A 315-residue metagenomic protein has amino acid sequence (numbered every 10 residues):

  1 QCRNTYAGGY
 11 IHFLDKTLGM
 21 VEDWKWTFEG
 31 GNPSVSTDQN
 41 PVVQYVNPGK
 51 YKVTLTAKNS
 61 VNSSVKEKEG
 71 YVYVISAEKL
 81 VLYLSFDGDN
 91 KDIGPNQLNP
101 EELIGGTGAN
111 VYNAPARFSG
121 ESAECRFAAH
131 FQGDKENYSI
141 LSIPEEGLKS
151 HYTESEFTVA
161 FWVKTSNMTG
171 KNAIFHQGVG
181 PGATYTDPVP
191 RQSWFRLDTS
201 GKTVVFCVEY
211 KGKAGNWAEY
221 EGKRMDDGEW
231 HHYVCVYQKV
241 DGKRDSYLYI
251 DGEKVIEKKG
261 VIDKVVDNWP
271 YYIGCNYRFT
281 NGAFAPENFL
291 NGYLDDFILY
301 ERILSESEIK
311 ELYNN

Functional and structural regions predicted by a protein language model:
Q1-E78: Extracellular/lumenal mature domains of secreted and surface-exposed proteins
D23, S85-P115: Short, tryptophan-glycine- and acidic/Ser/Thr-enriched carbohydrate-recognition patches
I75-V81, K91-P95, Y249, Y293-N315: Extended recognition patches within non-cytosolic domains
L82-F86, D92, V159-S166, Y233-C235 (+2 more regions): Short hydrophobic/aromatic patches on beta-strands that form ligand-binding or substrate-lining surfaces
N96-E102, V159-A160, G170-V189, C207-V208 (+2 more regions): Aromatic-rich beta-strand patches that line glycan-recognition/binding surfaces of extracellular proteins
I104-E136, V159-T169, S193-D263: Extracellular glycan-interaction surfaces
E146-V159, G222-H231, D263-V265, E287-Y293: Extracellular/lumenal carbohydrate-interaction signature centered on repeated Trp-anchored short motifs
K258-Y293: Flexible glycan-contacting loops in extracellular carbohydrate-active proteins
